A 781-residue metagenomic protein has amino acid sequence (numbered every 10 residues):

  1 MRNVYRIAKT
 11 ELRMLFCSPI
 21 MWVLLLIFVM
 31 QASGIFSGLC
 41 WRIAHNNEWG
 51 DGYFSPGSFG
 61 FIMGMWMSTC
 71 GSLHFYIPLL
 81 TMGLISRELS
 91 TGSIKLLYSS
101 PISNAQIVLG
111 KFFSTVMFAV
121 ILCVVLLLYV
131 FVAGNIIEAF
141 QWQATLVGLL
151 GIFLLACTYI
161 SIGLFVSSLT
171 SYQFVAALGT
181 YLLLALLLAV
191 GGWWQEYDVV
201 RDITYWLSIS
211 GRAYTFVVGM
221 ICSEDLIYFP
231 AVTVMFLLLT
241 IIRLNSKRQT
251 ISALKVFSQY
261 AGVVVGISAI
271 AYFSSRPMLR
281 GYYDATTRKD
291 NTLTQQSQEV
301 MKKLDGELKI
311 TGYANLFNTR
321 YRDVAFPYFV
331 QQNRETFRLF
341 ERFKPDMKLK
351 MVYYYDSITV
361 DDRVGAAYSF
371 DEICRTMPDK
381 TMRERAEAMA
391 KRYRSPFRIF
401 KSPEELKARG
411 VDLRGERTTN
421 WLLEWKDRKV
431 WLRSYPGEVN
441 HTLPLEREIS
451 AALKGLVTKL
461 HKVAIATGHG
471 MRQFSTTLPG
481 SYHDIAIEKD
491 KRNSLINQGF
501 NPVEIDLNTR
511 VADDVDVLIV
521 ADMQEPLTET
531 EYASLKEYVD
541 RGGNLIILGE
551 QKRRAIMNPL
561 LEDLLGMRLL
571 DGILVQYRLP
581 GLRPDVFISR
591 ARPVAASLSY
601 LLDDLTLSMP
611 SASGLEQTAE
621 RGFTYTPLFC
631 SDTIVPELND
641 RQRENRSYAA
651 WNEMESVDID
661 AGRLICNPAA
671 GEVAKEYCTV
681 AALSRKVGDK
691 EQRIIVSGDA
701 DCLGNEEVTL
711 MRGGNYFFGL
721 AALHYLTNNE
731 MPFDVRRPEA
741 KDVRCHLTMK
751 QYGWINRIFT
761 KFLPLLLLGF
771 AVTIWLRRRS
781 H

Functional and structural regions predicted by a protein language model:
F16-P19, L73, I77, S103-A133 (+1 more regions): Selective transmembrane-helix segments that form parts of the transport pathway or gating/packing helices in multipass
P19-I43, S68-I77, L183-L186: Hydrophobic alpha-helical transmembrane segments of multi-pass membrane transport/permease proteins
L39-G60, L169, A176-Q249, L615-Q617 (+2 more regions): Terminal transmembrane helical anchor/hairpin motif
M63-R87, L122: Long, hydrophobic alpha-helical segments
A139, Q143, L150-A185, Q249-I251: A structural motif at transmembrane helix-loop-helix junctions in multipass membrane proteins
T250-L279, D284-K309, L445-K462, G470 (+2 more regions): Extracellular ligand-binding/catalytic regions of CAZymes and related secreted enzymes and adhesion modules
R276-A452, L460-K462, A466-R510, D522-Q524 (+1 more regions): Juxtamembrane extramembrane loops of integral membrane proteins
R447, F474, S481-M731: Acidic, S/T/G-rich, low-cysteine, solvent-exposed domains in lumenal/extracellular/periplasmic regions of secretory
